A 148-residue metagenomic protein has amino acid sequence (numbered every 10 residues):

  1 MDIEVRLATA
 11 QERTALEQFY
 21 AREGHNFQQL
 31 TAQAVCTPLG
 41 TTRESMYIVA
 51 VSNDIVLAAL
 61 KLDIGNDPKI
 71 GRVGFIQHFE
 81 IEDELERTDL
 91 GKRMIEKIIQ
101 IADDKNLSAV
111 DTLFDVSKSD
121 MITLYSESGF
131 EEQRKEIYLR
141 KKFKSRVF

Functional and structural regions predicted by a protein language model:
M1-Q11, S145-F148: Conserved N-terminal entry element of GNAT/NAT acetyltransferase domains
L7-R72, Q77, E82, Q133: Acetyl-CoA-dependent GNAT
A15-Q18, A34, R93, K97 (+1 more regions): Alpha-helical elements of Rossmann-like donor-binding domains used by nucleotide-donor carbohydrate transfer enzymes
Y20, Y125-S126, F130: Conserved active-site tyrosine of GNAT-family acetyltransferases
I81, R87-Q100, E127: Conserved acetyl-CoA-binding loop-helix of GNAT-fold acetyltransferases
A102-F114: Conserved GNAT acetyl-CoA-binding A-motif
T112-M121, R140: Conserved beta-strand-loop-alpha-helix junction that forms the acyl-donor binding cleft
S128-V147: Active-site/acyl-donor-binding loops of N-acyltransferases
